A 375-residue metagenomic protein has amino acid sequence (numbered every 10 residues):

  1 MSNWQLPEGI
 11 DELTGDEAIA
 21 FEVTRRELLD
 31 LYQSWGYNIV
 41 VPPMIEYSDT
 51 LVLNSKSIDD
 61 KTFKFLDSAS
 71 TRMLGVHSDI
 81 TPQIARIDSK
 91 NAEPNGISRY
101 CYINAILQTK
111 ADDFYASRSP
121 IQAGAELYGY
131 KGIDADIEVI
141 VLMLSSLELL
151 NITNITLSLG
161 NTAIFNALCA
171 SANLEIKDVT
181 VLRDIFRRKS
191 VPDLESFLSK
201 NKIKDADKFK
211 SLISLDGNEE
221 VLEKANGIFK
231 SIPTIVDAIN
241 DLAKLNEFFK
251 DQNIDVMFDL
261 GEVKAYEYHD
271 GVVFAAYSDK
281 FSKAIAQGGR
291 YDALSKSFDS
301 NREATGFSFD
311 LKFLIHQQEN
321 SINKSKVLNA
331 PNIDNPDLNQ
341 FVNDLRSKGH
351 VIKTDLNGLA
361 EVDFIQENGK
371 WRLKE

Functional and structural regions predicted by a protein language model:
M1-P82, I137: TRNA-binding/sensing appendages of the translation machinery
E17, V23-W35, E46-D49, T81-P94 (+2 more regions): Positively charged, Gly/Ser-enriched RNA/tRNA-binding surfaces
P42-D59, G160-A170, V263-G271, E361-V362: Beta-rich nucleic-acid/ligand-interaction surfaces
K61-A69, L174-E195: Acidic, His- and aromatic-enriched active-site or binding-groove loops in soluble protein domains that engage sugars
K64-V76, D184-R187, A286-G289, K374-E375: Short, basic, helix/turn surface patches
K131, A135-D136, S158, N173 (+1 more regions): Cap/lid and interdomain-hinge subdomains that line or gate substrate/regulatory clefts in soluble alpha/beta enzymes
L144-L149, A163-N173: Hydrophobic mid-domain F-helix/FG-region of cytochrome P450s
N154-I164, L182, M257-V263: Short, surface-exposed recognition loops or helix-turn segments adjacent to catalytic cores
